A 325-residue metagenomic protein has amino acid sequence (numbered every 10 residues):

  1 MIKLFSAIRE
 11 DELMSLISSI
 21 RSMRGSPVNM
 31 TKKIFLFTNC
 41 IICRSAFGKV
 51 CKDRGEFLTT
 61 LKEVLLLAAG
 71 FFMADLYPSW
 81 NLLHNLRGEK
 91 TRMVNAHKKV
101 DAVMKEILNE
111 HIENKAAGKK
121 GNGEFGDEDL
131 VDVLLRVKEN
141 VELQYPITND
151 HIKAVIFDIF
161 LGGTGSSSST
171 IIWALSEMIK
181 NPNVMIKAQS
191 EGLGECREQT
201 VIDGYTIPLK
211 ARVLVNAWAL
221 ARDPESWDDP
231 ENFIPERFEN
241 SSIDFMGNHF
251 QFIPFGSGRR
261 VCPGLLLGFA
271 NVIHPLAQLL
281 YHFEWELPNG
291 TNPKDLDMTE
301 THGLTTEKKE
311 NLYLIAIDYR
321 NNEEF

Functional and structural regions predicted by a protein language model:
M1-D11, R21-I41, K52-E56, S79-V103 (+3 more regions): Cytochrome P450
G25, T38, F72, A96-I171 (+3 more regions): Conserved cytochrome P450 catalytic core segment spanning the I/J/K helices
K52, L265-T305: Cytochrome P450 heme-binding "Cys pocket" and the immediately downstream C-terminal segment
K99-A102, E106, P182, S190-Y205 (+5 more regions): Conserved cytochrome P450 K-helix E-x-x-R motif and the immediately C-terminal K′/meander segment
S166-V184, Q189, L265-F283: Cytochrome P450 catalytic-core helices
V215-I243: Conserved cytochrome P450 K-helix/beta-meander segment immediately N-terminal to the heme-binding cysteine loop
S241-V272, T299-H302: Cytochrome P450 heme-thiolate "Cys pocket" and heme-binding signature region
L304-F325: C-terminal helix/juxtamembrane-tail motif
